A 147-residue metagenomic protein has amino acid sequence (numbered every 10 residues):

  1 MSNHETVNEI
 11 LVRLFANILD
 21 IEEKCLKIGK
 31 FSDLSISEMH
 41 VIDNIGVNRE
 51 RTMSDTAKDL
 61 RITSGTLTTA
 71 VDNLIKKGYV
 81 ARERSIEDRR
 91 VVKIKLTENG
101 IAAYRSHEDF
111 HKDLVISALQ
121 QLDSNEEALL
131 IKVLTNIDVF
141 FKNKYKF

Functional and structural regions predicted by a protein language model:
M1-S32: N-terminal leader segment of winged-helix/HTH proteins
S2-N3, L34, L96, L122: Alpha-helical hairpin
N3-E5, E9, L14, D109-F147: Terminal interaction helix/tail motif
E23-T63: N-terminal helix-turn-helix DNA-binding core of bacterial DNA-binding proteins
D43, D72-N73: Core alpha-helical elements of the protein kinase catalytic domain, predominantly the helix directly N-terminal
D43-V47, E108, T135: Short, locally clustered residues in the helix-turn-helix/winged-helix DNA-binding domain
T63-T66, A70: Helix-turn-helix DNA-binding motif, specifically the short coil turn and the N-cap/start of the second
N73-L129: Charged, amphipathic alpha-helical coiled-coil/dimerization segments
